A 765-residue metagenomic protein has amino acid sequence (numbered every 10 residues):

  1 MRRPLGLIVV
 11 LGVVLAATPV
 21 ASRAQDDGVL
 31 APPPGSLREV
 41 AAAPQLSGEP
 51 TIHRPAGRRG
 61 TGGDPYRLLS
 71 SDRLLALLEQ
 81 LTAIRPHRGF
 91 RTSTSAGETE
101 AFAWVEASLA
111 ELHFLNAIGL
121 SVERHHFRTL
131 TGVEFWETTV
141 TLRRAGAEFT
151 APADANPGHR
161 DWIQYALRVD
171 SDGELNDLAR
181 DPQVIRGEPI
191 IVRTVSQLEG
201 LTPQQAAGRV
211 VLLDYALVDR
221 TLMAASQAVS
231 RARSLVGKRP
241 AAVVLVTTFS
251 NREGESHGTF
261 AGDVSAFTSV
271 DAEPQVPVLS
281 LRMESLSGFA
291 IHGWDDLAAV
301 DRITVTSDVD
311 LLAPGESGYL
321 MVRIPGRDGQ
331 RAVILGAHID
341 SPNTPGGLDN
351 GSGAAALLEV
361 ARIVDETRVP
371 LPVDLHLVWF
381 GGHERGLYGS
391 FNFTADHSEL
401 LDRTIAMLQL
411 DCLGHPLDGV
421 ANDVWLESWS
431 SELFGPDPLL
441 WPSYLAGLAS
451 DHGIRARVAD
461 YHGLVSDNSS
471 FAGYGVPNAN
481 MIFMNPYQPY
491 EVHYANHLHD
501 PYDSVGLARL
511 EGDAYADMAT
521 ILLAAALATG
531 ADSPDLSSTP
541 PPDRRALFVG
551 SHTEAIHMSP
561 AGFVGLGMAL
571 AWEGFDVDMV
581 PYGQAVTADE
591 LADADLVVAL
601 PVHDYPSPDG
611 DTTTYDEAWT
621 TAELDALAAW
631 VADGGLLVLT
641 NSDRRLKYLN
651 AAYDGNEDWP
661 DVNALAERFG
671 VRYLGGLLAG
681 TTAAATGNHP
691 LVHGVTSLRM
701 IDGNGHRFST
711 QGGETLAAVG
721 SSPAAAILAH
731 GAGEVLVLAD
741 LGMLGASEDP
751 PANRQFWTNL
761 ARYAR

Functional and structural regions predicted by a protein language model:
Q25-A107, E111-L115, I324-G326, S533-P541: N-terminal hydrophobic or amphipathic helices/low-complexity stretches enriched in small/hydrophobic/Pro/Gly
A76-E79, A83-V210, L217: Noncatalytic luminal/extracellular "stalk/propeptide" segments of secretory-pathway proteins
D170-P203, F267-G346, R362, E366 (+1 more regions): Soluble metallo-hydrolase cores and metallopeptidase-like ectodomains found primarily in the secretory/periplasmic
V278, G288, F380-N480, N485: Metal-dependent peptidase/peptidase-like ectodomains
Q488-T539: His/Asp/Glu-rich mid-to-C-terminal helical/loop segments that flank catalytic regions of hydrolases
A525-L527, S538-H557, F563-W572, D589 (+4 more regions): Extracellular ligand-binding/catalytic regions of CAZymes and related secreted enzymes and adhesion modules
L547, A555-W659: Helical hinge/lid and interdomain linker segments adjacent to catalytic or ligand-binding clefts that mediate domain
T640-H730: An acidic, glycine-rich "communication" segment
